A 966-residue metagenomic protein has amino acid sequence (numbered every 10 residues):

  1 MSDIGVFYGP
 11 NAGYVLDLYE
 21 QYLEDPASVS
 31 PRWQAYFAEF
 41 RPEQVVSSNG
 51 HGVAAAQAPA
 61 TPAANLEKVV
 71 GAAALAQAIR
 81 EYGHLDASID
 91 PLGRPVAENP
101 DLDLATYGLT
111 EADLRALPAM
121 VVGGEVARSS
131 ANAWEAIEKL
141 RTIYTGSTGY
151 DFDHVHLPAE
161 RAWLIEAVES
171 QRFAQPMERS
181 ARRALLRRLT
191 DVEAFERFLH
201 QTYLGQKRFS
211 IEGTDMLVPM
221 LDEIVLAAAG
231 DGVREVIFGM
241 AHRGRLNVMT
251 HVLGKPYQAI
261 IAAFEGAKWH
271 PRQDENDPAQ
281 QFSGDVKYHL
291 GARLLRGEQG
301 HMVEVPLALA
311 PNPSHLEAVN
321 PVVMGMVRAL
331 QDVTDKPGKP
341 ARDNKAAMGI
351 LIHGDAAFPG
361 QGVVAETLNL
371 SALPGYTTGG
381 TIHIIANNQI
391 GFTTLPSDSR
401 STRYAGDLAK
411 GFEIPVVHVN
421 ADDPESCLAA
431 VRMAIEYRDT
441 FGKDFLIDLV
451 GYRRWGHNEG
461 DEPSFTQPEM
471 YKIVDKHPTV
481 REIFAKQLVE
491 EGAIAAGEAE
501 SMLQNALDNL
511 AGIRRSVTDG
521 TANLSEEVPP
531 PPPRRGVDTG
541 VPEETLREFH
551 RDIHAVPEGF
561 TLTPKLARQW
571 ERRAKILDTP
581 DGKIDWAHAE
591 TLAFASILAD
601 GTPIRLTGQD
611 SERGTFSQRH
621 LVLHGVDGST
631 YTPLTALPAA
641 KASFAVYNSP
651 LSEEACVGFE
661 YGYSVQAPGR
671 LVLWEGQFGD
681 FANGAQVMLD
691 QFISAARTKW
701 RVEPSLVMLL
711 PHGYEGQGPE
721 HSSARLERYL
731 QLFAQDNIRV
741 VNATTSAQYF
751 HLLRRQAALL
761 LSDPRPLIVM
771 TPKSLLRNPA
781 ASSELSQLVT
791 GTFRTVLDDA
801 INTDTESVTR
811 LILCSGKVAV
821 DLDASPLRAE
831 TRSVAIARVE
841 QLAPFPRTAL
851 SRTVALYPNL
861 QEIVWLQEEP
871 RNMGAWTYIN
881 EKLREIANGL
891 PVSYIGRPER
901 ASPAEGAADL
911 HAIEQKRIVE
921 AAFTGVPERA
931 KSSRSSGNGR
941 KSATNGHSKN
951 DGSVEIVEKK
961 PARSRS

Functional and structural regions predicted by a protein language model:
M1-F40: Subset of Sec-pathway N-terminal targeting signals
V6-G9, A63, R208-D215, P306-E317 (+16 more regions): Alpha-helix capping and helix-loop boundary segments enriched in small/acidic/polar residues
F40-L217, V225, V233: Extended, charge-enriched "interface" segments that sit outside catalytic cores
E67-V70, A74-Q77, H84-A119, E135 (+7 more regions): Flexible, glycine-rich loop/tail regions that form catalytic "lids" or insertion modules at the edges of active sites
F173-F195, G266-P337, Y631-P633, L760-A824 (+1 more regions): Active-site cores of enzymes that catalyze phosphoryl transfer or operate on phosphate-rich substrates
A194, F198-Q258, I584-L598, T602: Active-site pocket-lining segments that scaffold enzyme catalytic pockets across diverse folds
I237-V417, F616-R670: Cofactor-binding active-site loop characterized by glycine-rich and histidine/acidic residues
G391-T402, K410-G456, G460, S464: Conserved phosphate-handling catalytic cores of large alpha/beta enzymes
